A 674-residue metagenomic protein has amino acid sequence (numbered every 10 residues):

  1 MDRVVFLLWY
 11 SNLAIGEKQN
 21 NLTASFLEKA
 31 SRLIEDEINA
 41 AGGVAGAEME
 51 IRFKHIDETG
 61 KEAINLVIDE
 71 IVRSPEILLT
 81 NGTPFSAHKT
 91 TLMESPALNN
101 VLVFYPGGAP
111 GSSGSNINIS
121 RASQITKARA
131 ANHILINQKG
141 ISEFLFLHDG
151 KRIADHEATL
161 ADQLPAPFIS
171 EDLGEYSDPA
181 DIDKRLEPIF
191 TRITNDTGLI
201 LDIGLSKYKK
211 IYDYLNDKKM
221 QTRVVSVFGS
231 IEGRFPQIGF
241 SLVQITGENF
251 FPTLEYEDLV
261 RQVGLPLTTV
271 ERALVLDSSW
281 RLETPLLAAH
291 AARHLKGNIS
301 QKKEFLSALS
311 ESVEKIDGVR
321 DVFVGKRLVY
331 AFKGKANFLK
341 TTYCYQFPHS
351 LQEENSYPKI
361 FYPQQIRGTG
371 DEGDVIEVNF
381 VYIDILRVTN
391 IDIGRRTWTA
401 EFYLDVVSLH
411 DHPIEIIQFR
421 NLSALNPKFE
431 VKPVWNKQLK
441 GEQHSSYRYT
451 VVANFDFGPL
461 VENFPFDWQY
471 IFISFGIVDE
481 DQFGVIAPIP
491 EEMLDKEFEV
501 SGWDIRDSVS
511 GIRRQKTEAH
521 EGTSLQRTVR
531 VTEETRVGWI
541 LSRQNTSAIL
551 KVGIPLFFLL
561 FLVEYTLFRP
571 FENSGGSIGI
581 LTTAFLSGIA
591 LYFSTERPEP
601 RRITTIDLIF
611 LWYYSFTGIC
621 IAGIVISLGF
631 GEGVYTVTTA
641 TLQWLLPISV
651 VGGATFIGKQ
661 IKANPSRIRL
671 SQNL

Functional and structural regions predicted by a protein language model:
V5, L242, V319-Y382: Solvent-exposed, acidic/polar segments of extracytosolic/periplasmic ligand-binding ectodomains
L8-S11, I71-S86, F104-P106, E143-H148 (+5 more regions): Periplasmic-binding protein-like
L22-F26, A41-S113, L173-P179, L205-K209: Beta-alpha junction/loop-to-helix N-cap segments that form part of ligand/metal-binding clefts
S115-E175, L199: An alpha-beta-alpha
I117-N118, A122, A166, Y212-E283 (+1 more regions): Extracellular/periplasmic periplasmic-binding protein-like sensory domains
L267-S278, A289-L351: Segments of small-molecule ligand-sensing domains
F361-G394, W398-S577, R597-E599, T639-L642: Non-transmembrane, solvent-exposed beta-strand/loop segments in proteins with extracellular/lumenal exposure or large
R536-R667: Channel- or pocket-lining gating/hinge segments that regulate access to a cavity or pore
